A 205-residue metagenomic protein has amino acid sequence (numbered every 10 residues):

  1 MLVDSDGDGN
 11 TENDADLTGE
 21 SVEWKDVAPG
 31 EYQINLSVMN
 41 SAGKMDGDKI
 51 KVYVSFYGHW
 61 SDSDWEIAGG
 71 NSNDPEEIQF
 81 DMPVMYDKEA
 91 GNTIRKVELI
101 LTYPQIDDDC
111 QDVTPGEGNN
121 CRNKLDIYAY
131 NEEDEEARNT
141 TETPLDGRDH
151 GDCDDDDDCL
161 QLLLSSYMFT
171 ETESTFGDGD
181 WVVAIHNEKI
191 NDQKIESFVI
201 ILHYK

Functional and structural regions predicted by a protein language model:
S5, V22-Y32: Residue-level recognition of secondary-structure-to-loop junctions
T11-G19: Short beta-strand segments within Ig-like beta-sandwich modules, predominantly Fibronectin type-III
V22, K44-S55, F198-L202: C-terminal edge beta-strand
L36-V38: Hydrophobic/tyrosine-rich beta-strand signature of extracellular beta-sandwich/beta-rich modules, prominently
A42, G58, P115-D134, E171-K205: C-terminal edge strands of extracellular/lumenal beta-sandwich accessory domains
V54-E77: Low-complexity, Pro/Ser/Thr- and charge-rich linker/hinge segments at domain boundaries
S72-H150: Acidic, Ser/Thr/Pro-rich low-complexity intrinsically disordered segments
I94-R95, G147-D192: Noncatalytic modules at the cell exterior or secretory-pathway interfaces, chiefly beta-strand-rich lectin/adhesion
